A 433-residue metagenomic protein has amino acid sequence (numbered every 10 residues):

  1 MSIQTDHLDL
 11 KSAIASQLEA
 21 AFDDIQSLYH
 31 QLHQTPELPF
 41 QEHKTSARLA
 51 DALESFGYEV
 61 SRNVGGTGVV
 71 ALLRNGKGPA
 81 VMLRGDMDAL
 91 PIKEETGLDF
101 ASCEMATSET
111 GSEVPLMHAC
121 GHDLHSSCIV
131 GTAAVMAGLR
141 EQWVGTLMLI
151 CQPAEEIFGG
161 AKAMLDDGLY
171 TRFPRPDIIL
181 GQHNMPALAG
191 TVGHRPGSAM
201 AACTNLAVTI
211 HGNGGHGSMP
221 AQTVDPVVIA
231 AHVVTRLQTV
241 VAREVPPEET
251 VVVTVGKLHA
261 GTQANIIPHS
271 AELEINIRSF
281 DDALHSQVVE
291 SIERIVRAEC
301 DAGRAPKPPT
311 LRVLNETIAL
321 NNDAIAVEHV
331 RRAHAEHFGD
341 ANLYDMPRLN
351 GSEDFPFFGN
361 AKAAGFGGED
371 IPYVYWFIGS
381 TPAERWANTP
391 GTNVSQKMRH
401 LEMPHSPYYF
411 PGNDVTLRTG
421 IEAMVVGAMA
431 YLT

Functional and structural regions predicted by a protein language model:
I3-H118, D123, S127-G131, V135-V144: Acidic/His- and Gly-rich active-site-bordering loop/insert found across diverse amide/peptide-bond hydrolases
I3-H7, V228-T433: Metal-dependent amide/peptide-bond hydrolase catalytic core, centered on the "pita-bread" metallohydrolase fold
L10, A21-L28, Q41, T45-A52 (+17 more regions): General structural feature for long, well-ordered alpha-helical segments within catalytic domains of soluble enzymes
L32, A71, L83, H122 (+8 more regions): Divalent metal-coordination and catalytic microenvironments
G68-L72, A207, Y375: Conserved hydrophobic/aromatic beta-strand scaffold that supports enzyme active sites
L90, D99-A101, M105-M117, D123-L124 (+2 more regions): Histidine/acidic-residue-rich, glycine-tolerant segments that coordinate divalent metal ions
E94-M105, G197-A201, V330, A387-L401: Short, flexible, mixed-charge acidic loops at enzyme active sites
